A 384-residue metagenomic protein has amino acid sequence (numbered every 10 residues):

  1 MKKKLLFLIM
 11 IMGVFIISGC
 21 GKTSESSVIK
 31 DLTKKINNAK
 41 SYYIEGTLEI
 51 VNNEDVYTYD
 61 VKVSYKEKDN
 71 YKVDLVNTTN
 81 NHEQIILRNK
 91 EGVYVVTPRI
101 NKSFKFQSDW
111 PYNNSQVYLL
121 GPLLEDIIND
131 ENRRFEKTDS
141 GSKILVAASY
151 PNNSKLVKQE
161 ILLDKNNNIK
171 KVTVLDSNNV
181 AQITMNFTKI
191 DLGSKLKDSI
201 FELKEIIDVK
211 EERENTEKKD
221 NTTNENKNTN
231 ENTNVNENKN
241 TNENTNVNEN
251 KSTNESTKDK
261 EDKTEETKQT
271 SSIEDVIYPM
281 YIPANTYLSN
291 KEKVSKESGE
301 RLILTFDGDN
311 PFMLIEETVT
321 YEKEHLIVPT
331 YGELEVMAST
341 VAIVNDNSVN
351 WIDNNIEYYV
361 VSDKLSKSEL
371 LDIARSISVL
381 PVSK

Functional and structural regions predicted by a protein language model:
K2-L5, I9-N70, N228, N238 (+4 more regions): N-terminal leader/targeting segments and the immediate start of mature chains
V56-D60, N80-E83, S154-Q159, Q182-T184 (+2 more regions): Short, surface-exposed coil-to-beta transition loops
K62-Y118, V180-N186: An acidic-aromatic
V73, V172-V174, V360: Beta-strand-dense domains in secreted/periplasmic systems and polymorphic toxin scaffolds
D74, T223, K251-N354: Short, solvent-exposed recognition patches
K90-N153, V157: Flexible, processing/modification-adjacent segments and terminal tails in exported/periplasmic/extracellular proteins
D139-I207: Gly/Pro-enriched, hydrophobic low-complexity segments that function as extracytoplasmic propeptides/linkers
T222-K258: Long, intrinsically disordered low-complexity tandem-repeat regions enriched in serine/threonine/proline and other
